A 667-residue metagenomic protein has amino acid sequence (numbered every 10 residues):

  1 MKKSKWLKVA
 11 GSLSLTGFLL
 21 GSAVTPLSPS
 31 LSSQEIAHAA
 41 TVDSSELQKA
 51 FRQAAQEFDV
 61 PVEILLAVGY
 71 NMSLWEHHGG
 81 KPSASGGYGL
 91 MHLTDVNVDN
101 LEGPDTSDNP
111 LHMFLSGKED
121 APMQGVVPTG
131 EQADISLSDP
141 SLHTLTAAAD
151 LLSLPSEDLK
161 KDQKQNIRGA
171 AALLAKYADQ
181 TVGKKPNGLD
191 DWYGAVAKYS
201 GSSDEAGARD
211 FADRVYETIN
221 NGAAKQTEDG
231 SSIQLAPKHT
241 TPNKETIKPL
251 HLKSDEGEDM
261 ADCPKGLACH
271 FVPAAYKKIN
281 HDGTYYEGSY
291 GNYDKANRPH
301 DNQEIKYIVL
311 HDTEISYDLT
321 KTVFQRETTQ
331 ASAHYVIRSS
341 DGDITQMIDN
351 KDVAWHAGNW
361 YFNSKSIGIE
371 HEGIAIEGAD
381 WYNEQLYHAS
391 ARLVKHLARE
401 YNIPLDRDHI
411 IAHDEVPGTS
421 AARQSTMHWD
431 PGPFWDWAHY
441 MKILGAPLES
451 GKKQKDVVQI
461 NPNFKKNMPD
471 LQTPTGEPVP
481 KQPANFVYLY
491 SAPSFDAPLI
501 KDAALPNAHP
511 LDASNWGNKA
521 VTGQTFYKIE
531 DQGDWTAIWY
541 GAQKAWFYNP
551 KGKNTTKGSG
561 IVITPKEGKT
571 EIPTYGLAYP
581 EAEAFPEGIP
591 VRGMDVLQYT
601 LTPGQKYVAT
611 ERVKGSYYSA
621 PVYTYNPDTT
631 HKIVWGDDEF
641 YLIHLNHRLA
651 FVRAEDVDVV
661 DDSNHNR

Functional and structural regions predicted by a protein language model:
W6-L20, I500: Sec-dependent N-terminal signal peptides
L20-V42: Sec-dependent signal peptide cleavage junction
T41-N221: Catalytic glycan-binding domains that act on GlcNAc-containing polysaccharides
T41-S44, S231-G358, Q543, N549-K551 (+3 more regions): N-terminal catalytic cores of peptidoglycan-degrading enzymes
I64-A67, L90-H92, K306-D312, S332-I337 (+4 more regions): Structural recognition of the beta-strand scaffold that forms the well-ordered cores of secreted hydrolase catalytic
F211-A275, A379-N485: Basic/polar, cationic surfaces and motifs that engage anionic cell-wall and phosphate/carboxylate ligands
I460-T473, W539-R592, Y618-A620, T624-T629 (+1 more regions): Boundary regions of SH3-family modules and the immediately adjacent low-complexity/disordered segments in eukaryotic
L499-T522, K528-D534, F585-T624, I633-V634: SH3/SH3-like (including bacterial SH3b) beta-barrel domains that bind proline-rich motifs or cell-wall ligands
